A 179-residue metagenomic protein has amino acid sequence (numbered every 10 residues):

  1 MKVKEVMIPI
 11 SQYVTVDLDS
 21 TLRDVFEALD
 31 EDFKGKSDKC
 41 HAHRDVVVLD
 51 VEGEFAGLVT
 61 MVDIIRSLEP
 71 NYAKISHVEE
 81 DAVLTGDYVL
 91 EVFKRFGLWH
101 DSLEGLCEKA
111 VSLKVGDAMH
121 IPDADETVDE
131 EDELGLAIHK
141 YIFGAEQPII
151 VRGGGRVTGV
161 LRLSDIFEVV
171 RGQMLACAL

Functional and structural regions predicted by a protein language model:
M1-Q12, M61-E126, I138, I142 (+1 more regions): Tandem CBS (Bateman) regulatory domains
V3-V6, V16, V48, V59 (+4 more regions): Hydrophobic aliphatic residue packing
Q12-T15, E54, A124-T127, R156: Short, flexible active-site loop motifs that bind/organize anionic cofactors or intermediates
V16-H43, I65-Y72, C107, T127-A145 (+3 more regions): The conserved cystathionine-beta-synthase
L29, C40-V62, Y141-G144, I149-S164: A glycine-centered beta-loop-beta connector
K36-D38, H77-E80, Y88-E91, E146-I150 (+1 more regions): Short C-terminal domain-edge/linker segments immediately following a structured domain
E52, V78-E80, E130, G153: N-terminal targeting leaders
